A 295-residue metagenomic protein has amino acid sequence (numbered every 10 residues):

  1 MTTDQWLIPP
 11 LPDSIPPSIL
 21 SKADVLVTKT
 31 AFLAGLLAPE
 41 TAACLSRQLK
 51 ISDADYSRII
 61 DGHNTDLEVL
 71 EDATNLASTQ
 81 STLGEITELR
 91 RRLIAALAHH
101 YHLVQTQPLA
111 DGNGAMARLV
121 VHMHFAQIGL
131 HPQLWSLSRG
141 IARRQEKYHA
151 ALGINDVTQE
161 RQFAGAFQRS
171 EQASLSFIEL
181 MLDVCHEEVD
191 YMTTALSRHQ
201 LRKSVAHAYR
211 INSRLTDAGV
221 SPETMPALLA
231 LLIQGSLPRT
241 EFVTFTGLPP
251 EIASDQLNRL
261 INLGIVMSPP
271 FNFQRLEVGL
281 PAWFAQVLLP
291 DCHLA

Functional and structural regions predicted by a protein language model:
M1-L45, L49, Q80, T87-A195: Phosphate/pyrophosphate-binding active-site loops
L45-E88: N-terminal, motif-rich segments that launch catalysis or mediate targeting to/interaction with membranes, typified by
L196-L228: Short alpha-helical segments that sit at the start of domains
S221, S268-A295: Short, cationic-aromatic polyanion-contact patches
I233-T246: Short acidic, hydrophobic short linear motifs in intrinsically disordered regions
G247-R259: Short amphipathic alpha-helical interaction segments
G264: Glycine-centered, phosphate/nucleic-acid-interacting loop/turn motifs that mediate DNA/RNA or nucleotide
